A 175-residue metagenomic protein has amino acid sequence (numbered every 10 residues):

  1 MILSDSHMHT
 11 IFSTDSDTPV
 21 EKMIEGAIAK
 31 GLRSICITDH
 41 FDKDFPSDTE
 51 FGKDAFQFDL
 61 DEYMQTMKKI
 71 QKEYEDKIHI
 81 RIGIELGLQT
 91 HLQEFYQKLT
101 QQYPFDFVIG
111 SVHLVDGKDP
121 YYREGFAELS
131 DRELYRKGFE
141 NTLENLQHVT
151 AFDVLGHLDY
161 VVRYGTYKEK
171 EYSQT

Functional and structural regions predicted by a protein language model:
M1-T90, L99-Q102, V162-Q174: An N-terminally biased module of ancient metal coordination in phosphate/nucleic-acid-related enzymes
M67-I70, F95-K98, E140-H148: Short, charged beta->alpha transition segments
H91-F95, D119-Y122: Short, conserved acidic/polar surface loops in the N-terminal third of protein domains
Q102-F105, I109-T175: Domain-core and long-helix interface of multi-subunit machines
